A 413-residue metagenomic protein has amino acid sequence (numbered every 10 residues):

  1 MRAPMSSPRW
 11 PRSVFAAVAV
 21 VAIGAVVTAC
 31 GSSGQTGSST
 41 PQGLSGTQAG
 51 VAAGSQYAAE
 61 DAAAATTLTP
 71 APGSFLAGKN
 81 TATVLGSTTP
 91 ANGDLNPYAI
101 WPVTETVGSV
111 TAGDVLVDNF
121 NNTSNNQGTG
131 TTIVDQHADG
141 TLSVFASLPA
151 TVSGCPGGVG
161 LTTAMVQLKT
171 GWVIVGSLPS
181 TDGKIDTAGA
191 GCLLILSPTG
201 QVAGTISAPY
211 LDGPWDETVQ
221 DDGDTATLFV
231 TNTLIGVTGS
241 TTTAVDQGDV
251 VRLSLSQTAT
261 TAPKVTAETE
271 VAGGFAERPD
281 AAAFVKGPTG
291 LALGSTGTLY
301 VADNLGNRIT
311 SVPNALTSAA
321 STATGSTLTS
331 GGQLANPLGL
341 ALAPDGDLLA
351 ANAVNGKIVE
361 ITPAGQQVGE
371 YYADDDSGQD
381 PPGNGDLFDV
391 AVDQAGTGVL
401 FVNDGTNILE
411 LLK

Functional and structural regions predicted by a protein language model:
A25-A29: C-terminal motif of bacterial Sec signal peptides marking the signal peptidase cleavage site
G31-G34: Bacterial signal peptide processing site
G43-V84, V134, T260-K264: Blade/loop signatures of beta-propeller domains
T66-D94, G140-L142, T266-E268, G274-F275: A short helix->beta-strand "capping" segment at the edge of beta-propeller domains
T89-G113, G128, A150-V173, P179 (+6 more regions): Beta-rich, blade/repeat-based domains predominating in secreted/periplasmic proteins but also intracellular
F120-N122, S177-S180, A188, D222 (+9 more regions): Short loop/turn segments immediately following the C-termini of beta-strands
Q136-A138, R252-P263, V312-A320, T362-G369 (+1 more regions): Short loop/turn segments immediately following beta-strands, especially the blade-tip and inter-blade linker loops
N304-R308, T327-D375: Loop/turn-rich, solvent-exposed surfaces of beta-rich toroidal or solenoidal domains
